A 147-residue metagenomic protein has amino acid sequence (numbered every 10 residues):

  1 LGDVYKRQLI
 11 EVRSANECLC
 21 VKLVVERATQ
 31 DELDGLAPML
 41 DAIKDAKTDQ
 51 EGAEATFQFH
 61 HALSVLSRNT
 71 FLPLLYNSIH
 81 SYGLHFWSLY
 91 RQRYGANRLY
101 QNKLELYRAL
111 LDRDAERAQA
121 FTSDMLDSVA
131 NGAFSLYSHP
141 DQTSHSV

Functional and structural regions predicted by a protein language model:
G2-Y5: Short, small-residue-biased leader/transition segments that mark boundaries at the very start of proteins
I10-S88, R98-Y107, R117-G132: Conserved amphipathic alpha-helical segments that form helical-bundle/coiled-coil interaction surfaces
S138-V147: …primarily DNA-binding HTH/wHTH and HhH modules…
